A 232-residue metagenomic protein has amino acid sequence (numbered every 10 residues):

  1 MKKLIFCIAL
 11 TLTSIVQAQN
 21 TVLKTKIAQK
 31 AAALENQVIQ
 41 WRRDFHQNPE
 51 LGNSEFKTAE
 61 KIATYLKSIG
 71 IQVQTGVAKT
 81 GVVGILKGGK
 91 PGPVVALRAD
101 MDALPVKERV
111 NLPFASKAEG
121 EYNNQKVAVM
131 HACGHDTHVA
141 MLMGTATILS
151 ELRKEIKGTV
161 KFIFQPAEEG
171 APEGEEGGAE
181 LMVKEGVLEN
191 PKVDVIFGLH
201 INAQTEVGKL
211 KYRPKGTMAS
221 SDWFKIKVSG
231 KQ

Functional and structural regions predicted by a protein language model:
M1-L4: Positively charged n-region of N-terminal signal peptides that target proteins for export
A9-A18, L34: Hydrophobic h-region of N-terminal signal peptides that target proteins for export in Gram-negative bacteria
T13, R109-V110, L210: Short amphipathic alpha-helical segments
I15-Q17, R42, A179: A generic alpha-helix preference that emphasizes hydrophobic side chains
Q19-M130, A140-G144, I148-K157: Acidic/His- and Gly-rich active-site-bordering loop/insert found across diverse amide/peptide-bond hydrolases
E119-M130, D136-T137, K154-Q232: Histidine/acidic-residue-rich, glycine-tolerant segments that coordinate divalent metal ions
